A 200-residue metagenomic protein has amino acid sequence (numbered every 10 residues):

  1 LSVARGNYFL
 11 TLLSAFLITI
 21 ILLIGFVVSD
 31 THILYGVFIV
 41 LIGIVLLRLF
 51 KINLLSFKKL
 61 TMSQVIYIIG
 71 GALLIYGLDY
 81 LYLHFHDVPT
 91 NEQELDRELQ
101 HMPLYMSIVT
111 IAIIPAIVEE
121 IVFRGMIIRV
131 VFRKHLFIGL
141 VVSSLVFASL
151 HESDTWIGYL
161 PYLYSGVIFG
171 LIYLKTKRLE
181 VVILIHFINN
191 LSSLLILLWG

Functional and structural regions predicted by a protein language model:
S2-F16, F50-L81, F132, I138: Interfacial transmembrane-helix boundary/kink motif in multi-pass membrane proteins
R5-K51: Alpha-helical transmembrane segments in multi-pass membrane proteins
F9-L13, V65-I69, Y105-V109, F137-V142 (+2 more regions): Hydrophobic alpha-helical transmembrane segments
F16-G25, A72-D79, S144-E152, F187-L197: Aromatic-anchored segments of alpha-helical transmembrane domains
L23-V28, G158-G200: Functionally important transmembrane alpha-helices
L34-I44, Y105, V109, L160-I168 (+1 more regions): Membrane-embedded alpha-helical segments of multi-pass membrane proteins, especially the transmembrane helices
L54-P115: Juxtamembrane helix-loop-helix connectors linking adjacent transmembrane helices in multi-pass membrane enzymes
D96-E152: Function-critical hydrophobic alpha-helical transmembrane segments in multi-pass membrane proteins
